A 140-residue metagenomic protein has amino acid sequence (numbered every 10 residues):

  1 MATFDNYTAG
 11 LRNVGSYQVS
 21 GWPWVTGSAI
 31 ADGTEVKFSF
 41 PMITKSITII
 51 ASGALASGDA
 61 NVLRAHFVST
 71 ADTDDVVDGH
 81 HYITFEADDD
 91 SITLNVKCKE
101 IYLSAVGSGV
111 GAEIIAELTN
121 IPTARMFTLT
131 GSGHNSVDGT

Functional and structural regions predicted by a protein language model:
M1-A31, G107-T140: C-terminal interaction-tip segments
A2, V36-F38, A65, I83 (+1 more regions): Short non-domain terminal segments
A29-T34, N61-Y102: A cross-kingdom feature marking solvent-exposed beta-strand/loop segments within repeated, beta-rich binding/scaffold
G33-R64: Beta-rich globular "head" domains
P41-I43, S52, D88, N95-K97 (+1 more regions): Hydrophobic loop/turn residues within beta-sheet-rich immunoglobulin-like superfamily modules
I47, L94-A116: Noncatalytic modules at the cell exterior or secretory-pathway interfaces, chiefly beta-strand-rich lectin/adhesion
S52-S57, T70-T73, V106-G109: Acidic glycine-/aspartate-rich tracts in secreted/extracellular proteins
D59-V68, E113-N120: Short, tandemly repeated low-complexity microdomains enriched for cysteine and small residues
